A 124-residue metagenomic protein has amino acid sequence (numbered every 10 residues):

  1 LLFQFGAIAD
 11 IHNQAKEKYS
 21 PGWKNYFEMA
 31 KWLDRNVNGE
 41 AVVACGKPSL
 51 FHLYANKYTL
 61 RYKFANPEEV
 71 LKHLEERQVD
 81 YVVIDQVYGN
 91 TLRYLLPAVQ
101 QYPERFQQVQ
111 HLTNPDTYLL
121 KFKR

Functional and structural regions predicted by a protein language model:
L1-W23, K31: Transmembrane alpha-helical segments
L2, K47, K63-A65, L112 (+1 more regions): Residues at the C-termini of beta-strands that transition into short coil/loop
F3-G6, H52-L53, R93: Alpha-helical elements of the RecA-like P-loop NTPase motor core of helicases
Y19, W23, L60, P67: Flexible, glycine- and charge-enriched loops at secondary-structure boundaries
D34-K63, Y81-Q86: Short periplasmic/luminal acceptor-recognition loop of GT-C membrane glycosyltransferases, typified by
P67-K123: Periplasmic/luminal catalytic loop of GT-C fold multi-pass membrane glycosyltransferases that transfer sugars from
